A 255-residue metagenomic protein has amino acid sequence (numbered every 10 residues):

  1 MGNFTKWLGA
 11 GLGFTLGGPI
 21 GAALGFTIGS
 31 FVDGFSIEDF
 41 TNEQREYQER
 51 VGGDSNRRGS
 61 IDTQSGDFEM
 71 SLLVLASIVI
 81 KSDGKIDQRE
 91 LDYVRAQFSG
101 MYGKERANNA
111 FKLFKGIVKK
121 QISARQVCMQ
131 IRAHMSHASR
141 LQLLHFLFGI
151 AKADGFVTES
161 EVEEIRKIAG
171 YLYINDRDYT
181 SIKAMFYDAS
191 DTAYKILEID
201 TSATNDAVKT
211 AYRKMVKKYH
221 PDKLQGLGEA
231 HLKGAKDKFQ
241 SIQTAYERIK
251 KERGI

Functional and structural regions predicted by a protein language model:
M1-I78, K85-I255: Small-residue-enriched hydrophobic alpha-helices in membranes
